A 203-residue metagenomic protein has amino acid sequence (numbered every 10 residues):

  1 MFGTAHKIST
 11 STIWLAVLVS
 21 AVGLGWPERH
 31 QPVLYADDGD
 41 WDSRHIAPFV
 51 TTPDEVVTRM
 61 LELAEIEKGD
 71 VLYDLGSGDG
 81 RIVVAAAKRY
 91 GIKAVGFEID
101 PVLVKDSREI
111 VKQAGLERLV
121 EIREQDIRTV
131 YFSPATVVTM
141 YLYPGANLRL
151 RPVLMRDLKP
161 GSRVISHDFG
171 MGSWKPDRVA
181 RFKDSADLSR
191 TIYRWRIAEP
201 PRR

Functional and structural regions predicted by a protein language model:
F2-A16: Bacterial N-terminal signal peptides that target proteins for export
W26-E67: Class I SAM-dependent transferase core
G69-G78: Conserved class I S-adenosyl-L-methionine
G80-V84: Glycine-rich SAM-binding Motif I of class I
K93-E98: Conserved SAM-binding motif I beta-strand of class I
D100-P134: S-adenosyl-L-methionine
S133-R149: A short SAM/SAH-binding and catalytic strip from SAM-dependent methyltransferases
G145-R203: C-terminal substrate-binding/active-site "lid" region of AdoMet-derived donor-dependent transferases
